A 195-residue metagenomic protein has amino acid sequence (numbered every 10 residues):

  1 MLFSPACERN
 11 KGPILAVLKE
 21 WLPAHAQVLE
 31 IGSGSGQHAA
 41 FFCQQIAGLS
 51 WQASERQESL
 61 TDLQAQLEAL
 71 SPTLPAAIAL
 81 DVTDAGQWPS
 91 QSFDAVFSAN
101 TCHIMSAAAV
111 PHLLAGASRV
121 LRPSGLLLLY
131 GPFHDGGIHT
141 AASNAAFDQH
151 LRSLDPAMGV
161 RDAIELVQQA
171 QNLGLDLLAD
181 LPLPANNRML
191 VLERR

Functional and structural regions predicted by a protein language model:
M1-A24: Class I SAM-dependent methyltransferase Rossmann-like catalytic core, especially the SAM/SAH-binding loop
L29, Q37-G86: Class I SAM-dependent methyltransferase SAM/SAH-binding core
G34: Conserved glycine-rich SAM-binding loop
Q87-V96: A short acidic, Gly/Pro-enriched loop at the edge of an enzyme's catalytic core that lines a small-molecule cofactor
M105-A117: A short, conserved alpha-helix within the catalytic core of class I
S124-G136: Conserved beta-strand signature within the Rossmann-like core of class I S-adenosyl-L-methionine
T140-I164: Conserved Class I S-adenosyl-L-methionine
L175-R195: Core SAM-dependent methyltransferase catalytic element
